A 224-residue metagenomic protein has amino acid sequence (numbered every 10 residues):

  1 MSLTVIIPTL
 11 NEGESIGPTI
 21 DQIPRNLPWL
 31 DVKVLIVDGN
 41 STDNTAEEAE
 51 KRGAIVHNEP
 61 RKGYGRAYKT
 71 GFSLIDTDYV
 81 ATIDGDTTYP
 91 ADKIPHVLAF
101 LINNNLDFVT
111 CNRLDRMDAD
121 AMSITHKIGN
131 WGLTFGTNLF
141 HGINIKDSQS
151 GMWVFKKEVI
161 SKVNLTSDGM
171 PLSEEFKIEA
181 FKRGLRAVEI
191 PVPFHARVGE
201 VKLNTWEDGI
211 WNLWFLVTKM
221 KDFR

Functional and structural regions predicted by a protein language model:
S2-T4, K33, E175: Cell-envelope/extracellular polymer assembly enzymes that use nucleotide-activated donors
T4-P8, I20: Short hydrophobic beta-strand elements that form part of the catalytic alpha/beta core underpinning NDP-sugar/donor
E12-N26: Short, well-formed alpha-helical segments that are part of the catalytic scaffolds of diverse glycosyltransferases
E12-S15, S41, Y64, P90: Donor nucleotide-sugar binding loop of glycosyltransferases
D38-A46: A conserved acidic beta->alpha catalytic loop
P60-L74, Y79, A91-M170, A196-L213 (+1 more regions): Acceptor/aglycone-binding surface of glycosyltransferases and processive sugar-polymer synthases
I143-N144, T166-D168, K177-F194: Catalytic donor-sugar/metal-binding loop of nucleotide-sugar-dependent glycosyltransferases
